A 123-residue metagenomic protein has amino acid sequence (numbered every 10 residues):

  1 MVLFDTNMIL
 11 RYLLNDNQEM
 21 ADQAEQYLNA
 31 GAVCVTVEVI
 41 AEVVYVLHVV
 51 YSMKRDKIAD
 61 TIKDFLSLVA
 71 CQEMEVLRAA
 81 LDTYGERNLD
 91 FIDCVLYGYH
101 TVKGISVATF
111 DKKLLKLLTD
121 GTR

Functional and structural regions predicted by a protein language model:
M1, Y97-R123: Acidic, PIN/NYN-like endoribonuclease modules and their adjacent C-terminal/linker elements
M1-V35, V50-D60, D120: Short, well-structured N-terminal submotif of metal-dependent ribonuclease cores
F4, A41, F110: Active-site flanking residues adjacent to catalytic metal/cofactor-binding acidic residues
M8-I9, V39, V76, V95-L96 (+1 more regions): Alpha-helix capping/helix-boundary segments
I9, E42-V46, T61-D64, A79: A general alpha-helix detector
A30-A32, L68, V102-S106: Short active-site oxyanion
T36, I92, F110: Replace "coordinates the UDP/GDP/TDP-sugar" with "coordinates nucleotide-activated sugar donors
V37, A59-E86: Acidic catalytic patch
